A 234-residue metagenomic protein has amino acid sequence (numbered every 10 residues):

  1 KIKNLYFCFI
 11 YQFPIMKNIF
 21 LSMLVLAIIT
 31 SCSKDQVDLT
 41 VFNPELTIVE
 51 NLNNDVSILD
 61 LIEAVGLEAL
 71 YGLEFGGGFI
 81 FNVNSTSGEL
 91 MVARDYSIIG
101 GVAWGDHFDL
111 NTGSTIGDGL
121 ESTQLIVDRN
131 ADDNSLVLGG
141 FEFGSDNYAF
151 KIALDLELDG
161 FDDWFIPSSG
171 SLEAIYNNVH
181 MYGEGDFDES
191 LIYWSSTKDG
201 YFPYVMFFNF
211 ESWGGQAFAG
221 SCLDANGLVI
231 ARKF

Functional and structural regions predicted by a protein language model:
K1-I15: Short, Lys/Arg-enriched N-terminal segments with co-localized hydrophobic residues within the first ~10-30 amino acids
I15-I19, S33-K34: Positively charged n-region of N-terminal signal peptides that target proteins for export
I19-I29: Sec-dependent N-terminal signal peptides
C32-D159, S221-F234: Short, compositionally biased
L39-V49, F161-D162, S169-F234: C-terminal, surface-exposed recognition/capping segments
G88-L90, W164, L191: Structural motif
A93, I166-P167: GIY-YIG nuclease signature motif recognition
